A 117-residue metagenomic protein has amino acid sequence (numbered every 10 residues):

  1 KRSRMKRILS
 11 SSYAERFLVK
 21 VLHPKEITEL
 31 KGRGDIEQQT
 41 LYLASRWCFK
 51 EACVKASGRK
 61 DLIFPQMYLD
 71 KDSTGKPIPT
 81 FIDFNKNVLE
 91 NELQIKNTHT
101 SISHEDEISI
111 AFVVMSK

Functional and structural regions predicted by a protein language model:
K1-K117: Core catalytic alpha/beta fold that binds nucleotide/phospho-ligands
